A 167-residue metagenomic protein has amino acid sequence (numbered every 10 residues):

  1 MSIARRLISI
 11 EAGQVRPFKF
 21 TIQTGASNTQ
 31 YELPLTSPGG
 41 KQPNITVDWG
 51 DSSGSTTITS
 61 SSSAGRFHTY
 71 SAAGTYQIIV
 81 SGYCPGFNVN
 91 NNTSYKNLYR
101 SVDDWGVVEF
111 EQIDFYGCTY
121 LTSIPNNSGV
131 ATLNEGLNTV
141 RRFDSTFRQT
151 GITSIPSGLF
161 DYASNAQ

Functional and structural regions predicted by a protein language model:
M1-Q14: N-terminal low-complexity, intrinsically disordered "leader/linker" segments enriched in small/polar and basic residues
A12-Q167: Negatively charged
